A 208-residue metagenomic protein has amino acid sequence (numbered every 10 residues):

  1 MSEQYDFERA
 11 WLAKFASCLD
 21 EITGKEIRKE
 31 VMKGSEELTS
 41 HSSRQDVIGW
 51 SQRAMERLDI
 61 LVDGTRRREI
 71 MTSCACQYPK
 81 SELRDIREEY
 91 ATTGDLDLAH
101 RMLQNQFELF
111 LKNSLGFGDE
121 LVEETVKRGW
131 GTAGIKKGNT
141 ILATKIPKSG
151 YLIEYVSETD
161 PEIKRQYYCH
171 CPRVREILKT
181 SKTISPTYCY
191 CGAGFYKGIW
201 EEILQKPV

Functional and structural regions predicted by a protein language model:
M1-I184: N-terminal accessory segment detector
S185-G194: Short, thiol/selenol-centered motifs that function as redox-active sites or metal-ligating centers
G194-I203: Amphipathic alpha-helical segments that form well-ordered structural scaffolds and often line/cohere around active
L204-V208: Low-complexity, intrinsically disordered Gly/Pro/Thr-rich segments
